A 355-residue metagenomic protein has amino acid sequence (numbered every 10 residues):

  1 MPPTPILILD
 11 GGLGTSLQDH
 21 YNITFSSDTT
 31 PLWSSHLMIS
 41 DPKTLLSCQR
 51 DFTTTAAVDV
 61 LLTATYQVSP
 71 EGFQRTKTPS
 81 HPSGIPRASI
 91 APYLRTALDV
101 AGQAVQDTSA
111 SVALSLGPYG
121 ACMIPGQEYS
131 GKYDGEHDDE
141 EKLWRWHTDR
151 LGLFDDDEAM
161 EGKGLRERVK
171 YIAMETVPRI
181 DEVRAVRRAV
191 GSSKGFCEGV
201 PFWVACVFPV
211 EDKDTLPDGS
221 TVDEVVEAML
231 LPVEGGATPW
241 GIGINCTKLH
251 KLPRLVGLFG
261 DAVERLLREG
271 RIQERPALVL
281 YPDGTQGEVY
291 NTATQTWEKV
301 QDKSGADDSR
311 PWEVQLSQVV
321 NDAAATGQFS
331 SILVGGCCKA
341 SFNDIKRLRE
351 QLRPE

Functional and structural regions predicted by a protein language model:
M1-E355: Domain-level signal for soluble alpha/beta catalytic cores
